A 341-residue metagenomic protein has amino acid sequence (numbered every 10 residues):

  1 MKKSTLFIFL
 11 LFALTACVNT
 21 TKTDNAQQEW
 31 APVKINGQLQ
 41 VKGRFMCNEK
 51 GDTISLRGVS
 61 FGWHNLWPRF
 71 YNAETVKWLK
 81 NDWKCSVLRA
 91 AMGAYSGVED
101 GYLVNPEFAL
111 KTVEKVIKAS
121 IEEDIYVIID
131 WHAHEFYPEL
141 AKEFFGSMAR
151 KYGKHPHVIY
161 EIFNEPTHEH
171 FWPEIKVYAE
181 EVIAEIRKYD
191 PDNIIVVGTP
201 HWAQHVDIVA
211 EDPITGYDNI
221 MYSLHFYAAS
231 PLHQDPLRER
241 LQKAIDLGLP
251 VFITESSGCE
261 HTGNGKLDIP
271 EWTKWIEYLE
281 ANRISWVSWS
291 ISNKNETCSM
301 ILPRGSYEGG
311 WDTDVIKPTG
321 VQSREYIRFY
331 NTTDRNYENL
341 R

Functional and structural regions predicted by a protein language model:
M1-S4: Positively charged n-region of N-terminal signal peptides that target proteins for export
T15-A16: C-terminal motif of bacterial Sec signal peptides marking the signal peptidase cleavage site
N19-V87, L103, S323: N-terminal carbohydrate-binding accessory modules
V33-L39, W63, P68, S86 (+5 more regions): Extracellular glycoside hydrolase catalytic/binding regions
P68-E74, P106-K111, L140-K142: Glycine-rich anion/phosphate-binding loops
L88-A90, V113, S120-I128: Conserved beta-strand->loop/alpha-helix structural units within folded catalytic cores of enzymes with alpha/beta
L88-E107: Aromatic-lined carbohydrate-binding/catalytic grooves of carbohydrate-active enzymes
G93-V98, I117, I129-E143: Aromatic-lined carbohydrate-binding surfaces of glycoside hydrolases
